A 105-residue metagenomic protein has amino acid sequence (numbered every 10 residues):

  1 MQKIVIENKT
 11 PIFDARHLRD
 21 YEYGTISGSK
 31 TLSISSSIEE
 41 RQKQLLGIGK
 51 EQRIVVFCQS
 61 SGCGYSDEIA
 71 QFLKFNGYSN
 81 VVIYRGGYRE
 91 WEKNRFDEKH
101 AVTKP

Functional and structural regions predicted by a protein language model:
M1-Y23, K99-P105: Flexible, polar/low-complexity N-terminal or interdomain linker segments that lie immediately upstream of folded
E22-V56, S60-P105: Rhodanese-like catalytic fold shared by cysteine-dependent sulfurtransferases and DSP/PTP-type phosphatases
